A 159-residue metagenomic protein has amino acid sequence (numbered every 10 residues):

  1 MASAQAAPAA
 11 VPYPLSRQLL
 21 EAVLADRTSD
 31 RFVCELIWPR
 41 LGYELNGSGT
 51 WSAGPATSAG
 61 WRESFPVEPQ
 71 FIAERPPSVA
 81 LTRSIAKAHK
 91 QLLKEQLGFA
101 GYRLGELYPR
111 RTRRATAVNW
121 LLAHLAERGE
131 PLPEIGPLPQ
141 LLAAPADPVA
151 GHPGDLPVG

Functional and structural regions predicted by a protein language model:
M1-A2: N-terminal mitochondrial targeting presequence
A6-A25, P39, E44, P131-G159: N-terminal organelle-targeting presequences
P14-R103: Conserved, aromatic- and glycine-enriched, well-ordered alpha/beta core segments that occur as contiguous structural
R62-G159: Low-complexity intrinsically disordered segments
